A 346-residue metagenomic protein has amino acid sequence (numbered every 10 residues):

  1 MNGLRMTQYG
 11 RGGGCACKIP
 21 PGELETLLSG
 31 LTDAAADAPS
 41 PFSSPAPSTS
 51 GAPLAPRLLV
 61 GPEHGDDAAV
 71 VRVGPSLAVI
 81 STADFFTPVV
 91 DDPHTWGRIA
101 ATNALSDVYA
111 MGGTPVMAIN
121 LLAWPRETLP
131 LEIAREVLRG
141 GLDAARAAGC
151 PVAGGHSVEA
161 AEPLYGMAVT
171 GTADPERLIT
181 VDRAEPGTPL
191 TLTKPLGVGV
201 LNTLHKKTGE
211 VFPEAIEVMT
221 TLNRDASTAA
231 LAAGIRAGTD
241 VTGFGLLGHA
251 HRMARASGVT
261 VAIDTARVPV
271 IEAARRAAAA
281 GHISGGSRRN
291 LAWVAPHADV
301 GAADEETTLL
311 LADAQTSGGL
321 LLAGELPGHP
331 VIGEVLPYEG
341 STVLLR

Functional and structural regions predicted by a protein language model:
N2-G12, K18, E23-L27, A36-P56 (+4 more regions): Glycine-/charge-enriched secondary-structure boundary and capping motifs
I19-P20, D33-D37, L59-S81, Y109-V116: N-terminal glycine-rich anion-binding loops that anchor highly charged ligand groups
L58-V60, A68-V71, D107-Y109, L142 (+6 more regions): A generic local secondary-structure boundary/capping motif
A69-I80, T220-A226, L291-G301: Acidic-glycine-rich active-site phosphate/pyrophosphate-binding loop
G74-V90, T95-R98, T114-K207, V211 (+1 more regions): Glycine-rich anion-binding loops of enzyme active sites
P93-I119, E136-A147, L222-G234, L246-R252: Small-aliphatic-rich amphipathic alpha-helix that forms the alpha element of a beta-alpha
H94, V211-T220, R236-A237, T307-L311: Short pre-catalytic strand/loop immediately N-terminal to key active-site residues, enriched for Gly-Thr
V200-R224, T228: Active-site/ligand-binding-proximal alpha/beta "capping" segment
